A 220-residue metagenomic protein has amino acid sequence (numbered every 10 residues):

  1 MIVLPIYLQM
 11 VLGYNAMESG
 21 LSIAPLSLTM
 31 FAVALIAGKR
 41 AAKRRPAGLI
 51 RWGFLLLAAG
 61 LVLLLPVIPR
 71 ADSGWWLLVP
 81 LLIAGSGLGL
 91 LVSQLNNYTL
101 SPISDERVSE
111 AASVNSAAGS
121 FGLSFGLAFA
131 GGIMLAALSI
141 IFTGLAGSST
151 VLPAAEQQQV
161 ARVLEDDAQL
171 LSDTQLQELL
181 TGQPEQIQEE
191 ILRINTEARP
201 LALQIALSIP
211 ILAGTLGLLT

Functional and structural regions predicted by a protein language model:
M1-E110, G126: Transmembrane core module of solute transporters
L26-V33, G147-L164: Hydrophobic alpha-helical transmembrane segments
M30, G60, G122, G131 (+2 more regions): Alpha-helical transmembrane segments of multipass membrane proteins
W52-L55, G126, A130, Q204 (+1 more regions): Hydrophobic alpha-helical transmembrane segments of multipass membrane transporters and ion channels, focusing on
L63-D72, A136-A146: Transmembrane helices with small-residue packing motifs
N97, G144, Q158-T220: Transmembrane-helix exit segments and adjacent C-terminal regions of multi-pass membrane proteins
R107-I140, P210: A late C-terminal transmembrane helix in Major Facilitator Superfamily
